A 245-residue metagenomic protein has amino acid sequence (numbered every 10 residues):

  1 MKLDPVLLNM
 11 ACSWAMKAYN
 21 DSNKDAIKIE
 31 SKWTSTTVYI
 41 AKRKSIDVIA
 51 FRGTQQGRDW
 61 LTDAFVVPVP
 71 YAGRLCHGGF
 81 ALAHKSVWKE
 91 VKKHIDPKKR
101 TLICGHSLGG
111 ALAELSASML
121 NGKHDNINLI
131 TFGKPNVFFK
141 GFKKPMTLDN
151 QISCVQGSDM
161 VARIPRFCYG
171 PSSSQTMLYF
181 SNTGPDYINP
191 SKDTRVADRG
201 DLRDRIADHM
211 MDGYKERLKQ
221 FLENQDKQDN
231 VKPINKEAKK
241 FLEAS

Functional and structural regions predicted by a protein language model:
M1-C104, L108-S245: Non-catalytic, mobile gating and regulatory segments of ester bond hydrolases
